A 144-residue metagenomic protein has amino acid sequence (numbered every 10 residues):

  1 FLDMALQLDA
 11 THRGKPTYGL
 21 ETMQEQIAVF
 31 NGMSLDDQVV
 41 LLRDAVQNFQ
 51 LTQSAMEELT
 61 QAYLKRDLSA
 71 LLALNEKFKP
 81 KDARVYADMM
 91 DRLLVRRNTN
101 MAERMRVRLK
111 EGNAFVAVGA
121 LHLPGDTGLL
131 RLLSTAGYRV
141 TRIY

Functional and structural regions predicted by a protein language model:
F1-K110, G128: Hydrophobic, often amphipathic alpha-helical segments used for membrane interaction and targeting
R108-I143: Amphipathic, charged alpha-helical segments and their helix-to-coil junctions in extracytoplasmic/peripheral assemblies
